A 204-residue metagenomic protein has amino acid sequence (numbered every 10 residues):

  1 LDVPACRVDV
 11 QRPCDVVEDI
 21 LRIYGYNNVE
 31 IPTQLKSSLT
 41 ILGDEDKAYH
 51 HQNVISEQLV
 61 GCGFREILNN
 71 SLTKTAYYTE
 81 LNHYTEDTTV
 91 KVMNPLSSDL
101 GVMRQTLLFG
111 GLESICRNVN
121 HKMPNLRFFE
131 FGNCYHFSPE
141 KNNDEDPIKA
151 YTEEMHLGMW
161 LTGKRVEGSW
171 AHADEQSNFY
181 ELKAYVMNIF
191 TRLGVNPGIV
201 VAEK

Functional and structural regions predicted by a protein language model:
L1-K204: Extended beta-strand-rich architecture
